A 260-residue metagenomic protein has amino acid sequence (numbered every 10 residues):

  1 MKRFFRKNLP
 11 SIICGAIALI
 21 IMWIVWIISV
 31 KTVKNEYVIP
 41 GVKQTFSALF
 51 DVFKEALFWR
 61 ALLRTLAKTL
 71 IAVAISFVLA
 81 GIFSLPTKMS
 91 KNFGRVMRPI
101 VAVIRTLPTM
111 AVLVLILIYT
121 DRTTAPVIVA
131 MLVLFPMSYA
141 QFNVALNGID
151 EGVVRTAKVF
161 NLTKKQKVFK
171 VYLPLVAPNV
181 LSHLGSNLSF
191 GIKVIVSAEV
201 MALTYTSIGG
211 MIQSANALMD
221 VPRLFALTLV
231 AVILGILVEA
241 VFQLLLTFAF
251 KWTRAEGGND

Functional and structural regions predicted by a protein language model:
R6, K31-A74: Periplasmic/extracellular loop-to-transmembrane helix junction in inner-membrane transport proteins
L9-V33: N-terminal signal-anchor transmembrane alpha helix
I71-V101: Transmembrane-helix boundary motif in ABC transporter permease subunits
K91, S182, A226-D260: C-terminal transmembrane helix and the adjacent membrane-cytosol boundary/short C-terminal tail of inner/organellar
A102-M137, V144: Generic hydrophobic transmembrane alpha-helix motif, especially the helices
I128, L132, K165-A198, A226 (+1 more regions): Transmembrane alpha-helices
Q141-V180: Short cytoplasmic-facing helical segments at TM-TM junctions of multi-pass membrane proteins
L184-I233: Non-cytoplasmic
